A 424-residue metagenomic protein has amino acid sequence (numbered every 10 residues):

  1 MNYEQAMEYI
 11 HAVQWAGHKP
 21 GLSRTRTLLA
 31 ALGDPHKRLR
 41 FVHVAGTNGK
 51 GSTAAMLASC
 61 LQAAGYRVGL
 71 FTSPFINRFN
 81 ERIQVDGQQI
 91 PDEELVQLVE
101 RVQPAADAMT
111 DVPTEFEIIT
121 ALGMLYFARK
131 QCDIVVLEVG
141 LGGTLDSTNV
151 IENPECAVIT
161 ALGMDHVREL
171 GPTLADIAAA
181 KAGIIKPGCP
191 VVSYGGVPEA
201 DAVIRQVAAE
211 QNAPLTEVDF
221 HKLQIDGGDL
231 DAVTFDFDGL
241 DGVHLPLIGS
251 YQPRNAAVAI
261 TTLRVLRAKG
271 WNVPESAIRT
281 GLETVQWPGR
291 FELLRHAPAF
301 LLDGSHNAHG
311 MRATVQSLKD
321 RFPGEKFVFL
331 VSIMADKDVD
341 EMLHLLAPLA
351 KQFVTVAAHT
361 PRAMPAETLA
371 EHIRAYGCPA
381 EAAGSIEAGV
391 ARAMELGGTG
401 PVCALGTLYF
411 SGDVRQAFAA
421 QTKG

Functional and structural regions predicted by a protein language model:
M1-N48, S52-R67, I76-R78, P190-S193 (+2 more regions): N-terminal leader/targeting and accessory segments in enzymes
H18, L22, R26-K37, A63-E152 (+2 more regions): ATP-dependent carboxylate-amine ligase catalytic core
K37-R38, I134-L137, L145-V158, L162-G163 (+3 more regions): Nucleotide phosphate-binding/pyrophosphate-handling subdomain across enzymes that bind or process nucleotide phosphates
L57-Q62, F127, L266, L346 (+1 more regions): Hydrophobic alpha-helical packing residues
T110, I118, Q131-E138, P154-E155 (+3 more regions): Acidic, Mg2+-coordinating active-site environments of NTP-dependent enzymes
F127-D133, K269, D320-E325, A393-P401: Glycine-rich phosphate-binding loop signature in dinucleotide/nucleotide-binding domains
Y194-T216, L230-T234, A299-L302, A308 (+1 more regions): C-terminal helical cap/extension that packs against the catalytic core of soluble nucleotide-cofactor enzymes
T407: Active-site-proximal loop/hinge segments that shape catalytic or ion-binding/gating pockets
